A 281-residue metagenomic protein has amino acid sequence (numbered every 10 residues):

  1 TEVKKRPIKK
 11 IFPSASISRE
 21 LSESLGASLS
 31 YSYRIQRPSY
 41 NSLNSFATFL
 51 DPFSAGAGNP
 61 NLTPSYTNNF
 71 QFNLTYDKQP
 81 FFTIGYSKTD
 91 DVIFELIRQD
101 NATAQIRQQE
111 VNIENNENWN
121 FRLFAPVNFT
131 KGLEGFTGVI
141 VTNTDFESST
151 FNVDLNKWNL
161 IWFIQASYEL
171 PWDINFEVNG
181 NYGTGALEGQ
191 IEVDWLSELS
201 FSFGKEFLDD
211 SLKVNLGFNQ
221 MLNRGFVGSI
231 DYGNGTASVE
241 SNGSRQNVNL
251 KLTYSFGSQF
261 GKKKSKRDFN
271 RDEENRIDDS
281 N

Functional and structural regions predicted by a protein language model:
T1-K4, S54-P60, T67, A104-N112 (+4 more regions): Extracellular loop and loop/strand-boundary signature of outer-membrane beta-barrel proteins
T1-L25: Signature of Gram-negative outer-membrane beta-barrel scaffolds
R6, I35-T83, K88, I106-W119 (+1 more regions): Outer-membrane beta-barrel signature, preferentially recognizing the C-terminal barrel domain of Gram-negative
A15-R19, F70-Y76, F121-V127, I164-Y168 (+3 more regions): Residues on the lipid-exposed face of transmembrane beta-strands in outer-membrane beta-barrel proteins
S24-A27, K78-I84, K131-G135, W172-V178 (+3 more regions): Repeated loop/turn-to-beta-strand initiation elements of outer-membrane beta-barrel proteins
Y31-R37, A47, K78, Y86-D90 (+5 more regions): Transmembrane beta-strands of outer-membrane beta-barrel pores
T63, N69, F82-G138, D145-F163: Outer membrane beta-barrel strand-and-loop segments of large Gram-negative receptors, especially TonB-dependent
F207-N281: C-terminal beta-signal and adjacent terminal beta-strands/loops of Gram-negative outer-membrane beta-barrel proteins
